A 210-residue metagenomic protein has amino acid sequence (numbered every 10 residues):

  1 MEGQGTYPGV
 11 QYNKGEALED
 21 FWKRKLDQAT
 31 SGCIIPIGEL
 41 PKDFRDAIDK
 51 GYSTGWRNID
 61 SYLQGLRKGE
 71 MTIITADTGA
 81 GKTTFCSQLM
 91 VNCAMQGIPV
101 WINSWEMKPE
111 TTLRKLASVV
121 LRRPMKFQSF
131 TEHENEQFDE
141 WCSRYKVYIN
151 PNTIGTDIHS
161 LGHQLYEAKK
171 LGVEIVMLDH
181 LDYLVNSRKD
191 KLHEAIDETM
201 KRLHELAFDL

Functional and structural regions predicted by a protein language model:
E2-P8, E16, D20, G38-E39 (+1 more regions): Conserved inter-motif catalytic segment of the P-loop NTP-binding fold
Y12-G15, D49-W56, H193: Conserved phosphate/pyrophosphate-binding and hydrolysis machinery centered on Walker-type P-loop NTPases, extending
W22-R123: The Walker A/P-loop phosphate-binding site
T78-T83, K189-I196: Alpha-helix N-cap/helix-initiation motif
L89, Q164, L203: Aromatic/hydrophobic pocket-lining residues that form π-stacking "cages" and hydrophobic walls in ligand
A94, K169, H204-A207: Conserved ATPase "switch" residues in P-loop NTPase domains
A195-L210: Substrate-engagement module of ASCE P-loop NTPases
